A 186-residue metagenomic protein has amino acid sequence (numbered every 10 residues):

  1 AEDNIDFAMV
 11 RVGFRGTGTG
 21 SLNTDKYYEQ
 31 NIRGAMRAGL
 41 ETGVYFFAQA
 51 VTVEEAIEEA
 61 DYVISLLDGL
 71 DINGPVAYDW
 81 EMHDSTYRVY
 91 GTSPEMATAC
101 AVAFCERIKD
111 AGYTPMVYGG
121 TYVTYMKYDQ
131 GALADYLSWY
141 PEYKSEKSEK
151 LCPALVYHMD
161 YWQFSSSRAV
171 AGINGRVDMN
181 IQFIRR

Functional and structural regions predicted by a protein language model:
A1-C105, K109-A111: Substrate-binding cleft of extracellular glycoside hydrolase catalytic domains
E2, G131-R186: Functionally critical loop-and-helix segments that line ligand-binding/catalytic clefts of soluble enzyme domains
R15, H83, Y122-T124, S145 (+1 more regions): Short, solvent-exposed loop/turn segments at secondary-structure junctions
N31, S65-L67, T124-D129, K144-C152: Intrinsically disordered, low-complexity boundary segments flanking structured domains
T42, T114-P115, S138: Hydrophobic anchor at the start of a short beta-strand that flanks the dinucleotide cofactor-binding loop
E55-E58, V123-A132: Glycine-rich, charge-decorated loop segments at or immediately adjacent to ligand/cofactor-binding or catalytic sites
V89-Y90, K127-Q130, I173: A short secondary-structure junction signal
I108-M126: Aromatic-lined carbohydrate-recognition surfaces of secreted/lumenal glycan-active proteins
